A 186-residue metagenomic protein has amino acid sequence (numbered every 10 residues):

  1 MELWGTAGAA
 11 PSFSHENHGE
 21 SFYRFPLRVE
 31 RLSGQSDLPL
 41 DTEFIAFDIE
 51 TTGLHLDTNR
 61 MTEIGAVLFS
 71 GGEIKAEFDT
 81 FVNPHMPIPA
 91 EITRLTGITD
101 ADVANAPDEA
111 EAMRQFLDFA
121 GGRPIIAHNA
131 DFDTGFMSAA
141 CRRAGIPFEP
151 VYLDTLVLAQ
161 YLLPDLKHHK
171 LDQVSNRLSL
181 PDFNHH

Functional and structural regions predicted by a protein language model:
M1-W4, P26: Phosphate/dinucleotide-binding and metal-coordinating scaffold of catalytic cores in nucleotide-dependent enzymes
L3-W4, S14-H18: Long, acidic (Asp/Glu-rich), low-complexity accessory segments flanking structured domains
P11-S14, P124: A composition/secondary-structure signal for short, hydrophobic, low-basic-content segments with alpha-helix propensity
F22-P150, P164-H185: Conserved non-catalytic scaffold segment of RNase H-like nuclease domains
P150-A159: A short, structured active-site edge motif that brings together acidic residues
